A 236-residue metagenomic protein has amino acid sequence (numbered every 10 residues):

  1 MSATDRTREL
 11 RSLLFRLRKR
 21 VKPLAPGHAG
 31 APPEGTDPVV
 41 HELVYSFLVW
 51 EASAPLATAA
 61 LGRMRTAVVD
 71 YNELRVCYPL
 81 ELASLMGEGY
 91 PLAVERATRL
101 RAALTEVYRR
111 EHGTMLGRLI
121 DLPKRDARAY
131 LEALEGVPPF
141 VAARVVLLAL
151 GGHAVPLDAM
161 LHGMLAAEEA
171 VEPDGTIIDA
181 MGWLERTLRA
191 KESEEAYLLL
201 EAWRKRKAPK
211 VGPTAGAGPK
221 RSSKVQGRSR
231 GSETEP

Functional and structural regions predicted by a protein language model:
M1-D121, R189-P236: N-terminal polyanion-binding entry modules of DNA glycosylases/AP lyases and select other DNA-binding proteins
V21, A149, L165-E172, T187-L188 (+1 more regions): Short leucine-rich amphipathic alpha-helical surface patches
K22, T66-V69, T105-G113, E132 (+4 more regions): Short helix-capping and hinge/turn segments at secondary-structure transitions, especially at repeat and domain
L43, L48, L100, P123-E169: Catalytic DNA-binding helix-loop module of base-excision-repair DNA glycosylases/AP lyases
L61, R75-Y78, M86, P123 (+5 more regions): A general structural motif at alpha-helix termini
V69-D70, L116, V171-D179: Short, charged, surface-exposed loops that flank catalytic or proteolytic processing sites
R110-T114, P139-R144, V155-L157, E172-G175 (+1 more regions): Short, structured loop/turn "capping" segments at alpha-beta junctions
D158-L165, I177-E185, S193-L200: Short amphipathic alpha-helical surface patches that serve as generic macromolecular interface elements
